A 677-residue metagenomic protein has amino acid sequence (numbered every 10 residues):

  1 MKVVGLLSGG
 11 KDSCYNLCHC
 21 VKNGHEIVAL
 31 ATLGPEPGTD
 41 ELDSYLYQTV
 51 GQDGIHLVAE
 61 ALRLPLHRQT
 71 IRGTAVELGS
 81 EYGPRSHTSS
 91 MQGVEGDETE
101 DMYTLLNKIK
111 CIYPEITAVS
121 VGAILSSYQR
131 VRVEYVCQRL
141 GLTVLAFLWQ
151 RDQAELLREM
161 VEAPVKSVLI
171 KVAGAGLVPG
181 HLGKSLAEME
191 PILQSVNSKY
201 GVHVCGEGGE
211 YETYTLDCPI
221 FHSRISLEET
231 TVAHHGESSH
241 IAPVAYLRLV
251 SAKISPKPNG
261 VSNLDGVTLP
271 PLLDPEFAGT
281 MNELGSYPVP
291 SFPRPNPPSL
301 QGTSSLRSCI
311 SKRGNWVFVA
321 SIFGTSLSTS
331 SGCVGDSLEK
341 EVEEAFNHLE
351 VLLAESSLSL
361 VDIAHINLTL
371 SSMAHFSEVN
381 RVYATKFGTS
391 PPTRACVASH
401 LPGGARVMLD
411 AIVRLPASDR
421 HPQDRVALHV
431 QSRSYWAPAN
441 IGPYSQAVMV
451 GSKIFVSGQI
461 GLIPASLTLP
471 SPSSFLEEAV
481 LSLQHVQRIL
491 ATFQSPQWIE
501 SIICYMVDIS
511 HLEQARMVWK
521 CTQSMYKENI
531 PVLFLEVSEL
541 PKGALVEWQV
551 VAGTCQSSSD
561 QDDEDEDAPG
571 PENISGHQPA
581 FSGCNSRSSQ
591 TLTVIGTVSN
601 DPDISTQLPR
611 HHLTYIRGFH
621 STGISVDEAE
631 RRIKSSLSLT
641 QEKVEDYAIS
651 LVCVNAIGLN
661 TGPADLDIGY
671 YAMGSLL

Functional and structural regions predicted by a protein language model:
M1-K2, G38-E41, I55, E60-L64 (+4 more regions): ATP/NTP-dependent adenylation/nucleotidyl-transfer catalytic domains that generate, transfer, or process NMP-activated
M1-S167: ATP-dependent adenylation/nucleotidyltransferase module used to activate substrates
Y15-N16, L78, Q129-V131, P179 (+3 more regions): Short glycine-/acidic-enriched loop or helix-start segments at secondary-structure transitions that form or flank
A31, V119-G122, L145-L148, V168-K171 (+3 more regions): Short, conserved beta-strand edge motifs with alternating hydrophobic and charged residues
G83-S86, L156-K166, L182-E188, V407-V413 (+2 more regions): Short, surface-exposed amphipathic charged segments that create phosphate/polyanion-binding patches used for binding
V121-G122, L145-W149, C205, S399 (+2 more regions): Glycine- and other small-residue-rich loops at beta-strand/loop junctions that grip anionic moieties
L148-W149, L169-V172, D217-I220, A411-V413 (+2 more regions): Short, structured patches in soluble enzyme cores that scaffold and shape functional sites
E276-L677: Short, polar/acidic, helix-capping and beta-turn segments at strand->helix junctions that line the mouths
